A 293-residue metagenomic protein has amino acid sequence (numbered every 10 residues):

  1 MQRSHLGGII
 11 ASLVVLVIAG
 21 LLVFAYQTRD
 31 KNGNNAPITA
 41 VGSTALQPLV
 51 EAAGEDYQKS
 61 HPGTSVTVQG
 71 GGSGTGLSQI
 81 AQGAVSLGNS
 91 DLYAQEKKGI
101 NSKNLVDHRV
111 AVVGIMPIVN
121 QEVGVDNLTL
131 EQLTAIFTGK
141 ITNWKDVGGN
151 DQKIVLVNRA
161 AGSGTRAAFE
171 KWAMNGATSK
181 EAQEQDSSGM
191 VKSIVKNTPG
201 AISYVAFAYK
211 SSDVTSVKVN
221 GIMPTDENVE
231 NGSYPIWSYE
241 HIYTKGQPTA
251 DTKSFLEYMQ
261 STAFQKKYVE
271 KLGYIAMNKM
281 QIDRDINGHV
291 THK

Functional and structural regions predicted by a protein language model:
Q2-G74, S78-Q82, S86, S90-K293: Exported/periplasmic ABC-transporter solute-binding proteins
